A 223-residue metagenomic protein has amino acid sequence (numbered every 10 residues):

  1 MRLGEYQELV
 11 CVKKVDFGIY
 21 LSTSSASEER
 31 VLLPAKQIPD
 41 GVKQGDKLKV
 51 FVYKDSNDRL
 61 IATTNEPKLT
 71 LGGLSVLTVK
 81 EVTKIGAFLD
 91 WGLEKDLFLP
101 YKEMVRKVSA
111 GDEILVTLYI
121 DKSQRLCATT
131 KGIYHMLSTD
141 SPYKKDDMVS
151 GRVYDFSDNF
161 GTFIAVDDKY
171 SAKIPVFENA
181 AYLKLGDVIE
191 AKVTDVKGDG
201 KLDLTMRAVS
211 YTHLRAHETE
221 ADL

Functional and structural regions predicted by a protein language model:
M1-L3, N57-S75, T130-K145, F177-A181: Short boundary/loop segments of OB/S1/cold-shock single-stranded nucleic-acid-binding domains
L3-V15, L71-V82, V116, K145-F156 (+1 more regions): Structural detector for short beta-strands of small beta-barrel domains
F17-Y20, I85-F88, F160-F163, K201: Short aromatic-glycine-enriched beta-strand elements
E28-G41, D96-K107, Y170-Y182: Beta-strand/loop nucleic-acid-binding surfaces
P39-K49, R106-L115, K144, A180-E190: Short nucleic-acid-contacting surface segments enriched for D/E, G, S/T with interspersed K/R
L97-D155, P175: Surface-exposed beta-loop interaction hotspot
A180-Y211: Long, low-complexity, charged/polar intrinsically disordered regions in eukaryotic proteins
T212-T219: Conserved small/polar residues in nucleotide/adenosyl-binding loops
